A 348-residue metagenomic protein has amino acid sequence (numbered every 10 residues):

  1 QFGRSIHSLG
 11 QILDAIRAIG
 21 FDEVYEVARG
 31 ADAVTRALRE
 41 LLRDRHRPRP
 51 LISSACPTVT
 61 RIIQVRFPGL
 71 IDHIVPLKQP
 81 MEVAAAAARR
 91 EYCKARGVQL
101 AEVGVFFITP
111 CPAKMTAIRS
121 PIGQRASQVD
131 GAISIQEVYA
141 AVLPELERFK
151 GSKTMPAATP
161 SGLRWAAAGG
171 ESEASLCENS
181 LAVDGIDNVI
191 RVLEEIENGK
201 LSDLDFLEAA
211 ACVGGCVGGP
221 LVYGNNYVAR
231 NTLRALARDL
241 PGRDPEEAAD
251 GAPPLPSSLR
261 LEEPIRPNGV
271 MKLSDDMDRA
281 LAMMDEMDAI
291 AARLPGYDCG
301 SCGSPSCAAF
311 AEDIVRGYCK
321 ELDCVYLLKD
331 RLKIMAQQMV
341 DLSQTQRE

Functional and structural regions predicted by a protein language model:
Q1-G300, P305-V340: Iron-sulfur-associated redox domains of electron-transfer enzymes in respiratory and anaerobic energy metabolism
D341-E348: Charged, long alpha-helical assembly modules
